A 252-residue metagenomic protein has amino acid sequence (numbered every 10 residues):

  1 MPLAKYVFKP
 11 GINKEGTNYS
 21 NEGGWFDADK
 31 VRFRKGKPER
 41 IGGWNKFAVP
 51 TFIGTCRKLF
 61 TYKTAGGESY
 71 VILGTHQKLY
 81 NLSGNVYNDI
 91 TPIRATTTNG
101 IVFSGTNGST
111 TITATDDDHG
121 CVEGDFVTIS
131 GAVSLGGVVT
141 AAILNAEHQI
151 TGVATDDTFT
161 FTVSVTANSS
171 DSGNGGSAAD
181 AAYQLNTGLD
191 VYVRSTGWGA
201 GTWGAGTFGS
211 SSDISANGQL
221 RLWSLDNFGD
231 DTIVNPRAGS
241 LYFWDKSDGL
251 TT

Functional and structural regions predicted by a protein language model:
M1, E15, D89-R221, L250-T251: Small/polar beta-strand repeat architecture
M1-A95, L185-F208, S212: N-terminal beta-propeller domains
T55, Q219-R221, F228: Beta-rich catalytic cores
R57, Q77, H148, D230-D231 (+1 more regions): Residue-level detector of short, conserved catalytic/binding motifs and their immediate flanks
A65-E68, D226-D231: Short, solvent-exposed coil/turn segments at beta-strand boundaries
V71-L73, T162, T232-V234: Short, hydrophobic/proline-enriched secondary-structure or compact coil segments at domain edges
T75-H76, S83, F228, P236-A238: Short loop/turn segments that connect beta-strands within the blades of beta-propeller domains, predominantly WD40
D89, D230-W244: Hydrophobic or amphipathic alpha-helical targeting/insertion segments
